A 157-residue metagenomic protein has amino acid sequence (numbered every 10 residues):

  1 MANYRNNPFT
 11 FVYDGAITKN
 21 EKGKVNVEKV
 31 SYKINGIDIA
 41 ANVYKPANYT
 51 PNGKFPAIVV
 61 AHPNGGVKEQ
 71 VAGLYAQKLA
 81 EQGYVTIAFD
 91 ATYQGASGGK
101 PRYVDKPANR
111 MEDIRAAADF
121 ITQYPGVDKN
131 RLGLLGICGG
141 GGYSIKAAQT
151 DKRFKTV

Functional and structural regions predicted by a protein language model:
Y4-G53: N-terminal cap/lid segment of alpha/beta-hydrolase-fold proteins
N35-I37, Q82, Y124, T150: Conserved dinucleotide-binding and phosphotransfer motif residues
N52-P63: Short beta-strand element of the alpha/beta-hydrolase
G65-Q77, A91: The serine-hydrolase catalytic nucleophile loop
Q70, Y93-D105: Glycine-rich "HGGG/HGxG" loop immediately N-terminal to the catalytic nucleophile of the alpha/beta-hydrolase
V71, V104-P125: Alpha/beta-hydrolase active-site loop
K78-G98: Conserved alpha/beta-hydrolase
A116-V157: Primarily recognizes the serine-hydrolase "nucleophile elbow" in alpha/beta-hydrolase and SGNH/GDSL folds
